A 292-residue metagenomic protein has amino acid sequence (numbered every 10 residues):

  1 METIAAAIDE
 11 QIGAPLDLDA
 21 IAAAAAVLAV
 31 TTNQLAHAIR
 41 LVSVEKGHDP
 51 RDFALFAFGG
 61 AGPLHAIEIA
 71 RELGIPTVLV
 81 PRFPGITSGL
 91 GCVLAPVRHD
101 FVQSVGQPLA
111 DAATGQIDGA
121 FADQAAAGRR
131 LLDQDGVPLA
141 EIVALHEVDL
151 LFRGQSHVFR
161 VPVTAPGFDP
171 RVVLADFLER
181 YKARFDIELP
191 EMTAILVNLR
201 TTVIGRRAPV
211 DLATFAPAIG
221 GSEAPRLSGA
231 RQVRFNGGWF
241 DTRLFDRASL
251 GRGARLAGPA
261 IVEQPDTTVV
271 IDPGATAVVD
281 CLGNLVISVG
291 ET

Functional and structural regions predicted by a protein language model:
M1-P50, G60-T292: C-terminal, non-catalytic interaction/recognition modules in large multi-subunit enzymes and RNPs
L55: Short glycine/threonine-rich loop/turn motifs
